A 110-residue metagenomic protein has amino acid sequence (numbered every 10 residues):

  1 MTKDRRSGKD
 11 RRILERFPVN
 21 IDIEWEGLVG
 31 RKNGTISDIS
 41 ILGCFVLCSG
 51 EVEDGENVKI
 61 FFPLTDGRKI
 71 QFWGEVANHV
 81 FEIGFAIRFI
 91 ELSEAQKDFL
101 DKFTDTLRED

Functional and structural regions predicted by a protein language model:
M1-I39, D101, D105-D110: N-terminal helix initiation/capping motif
L14, L47-V52: Short, surface-exposed secondary-structure edge patches
I21-E26, E56-K69: Short conserved beta-strand and strand-loop elements enriched in small hydrophobics with frequent Asp/Gly
L28, I41, H79-G84: Short, conserved beta-turn/loop elements at beta-strand boundaries and strand-helix junctions
G34-T35, F72-A77: Short beta-strand-centered aromatic/proline hotspots
F45-C48, E82-E91: Short, solvent-exposed secondary-structure boundary/capping segments
E56-N57, F62-P63, F99-R108: Extended Gly/Ser/Thr-rich low-complexity repeat segments, especially those forming or decorating extracellular
K69-Q71, G84: Beta-strand residues that line the small-molecule/cofactor-binding core of sensory signal-transduction domains
